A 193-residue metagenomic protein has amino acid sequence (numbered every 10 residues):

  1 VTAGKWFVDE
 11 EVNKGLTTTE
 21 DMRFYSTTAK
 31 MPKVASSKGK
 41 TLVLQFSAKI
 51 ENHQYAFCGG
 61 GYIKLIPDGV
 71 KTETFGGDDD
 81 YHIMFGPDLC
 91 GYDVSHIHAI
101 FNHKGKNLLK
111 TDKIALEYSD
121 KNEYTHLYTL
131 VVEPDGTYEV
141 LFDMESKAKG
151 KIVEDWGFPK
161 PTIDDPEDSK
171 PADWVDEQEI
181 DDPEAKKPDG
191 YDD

Functional and structural regions predicted by a protein language model:
V1-G15, D79-G86: Extracellular glycan-recognition surfaces and repeat-rich motifs
A3, E145-D193: Short, solvent-exposed beta-strand-to-loop segments that form ligand-recognition rims of beta-rich domains
K14-L16, I97, Y138: Hydrophobic residues embedded in beta-strands of well-ordered beta-sheets
T18-N107: Secretory/extracellular carbohydrate-interaction modules and structurally similar beta-sandwich "look-alikes"
S37-G39, S119-E123, E133: Surface-exposed coil/turn segments at beta-strand junctions on protein surfaces, enriched
E73-T74, N107-D112, S146-K151: Surface-exposed loop/edge segments in extracytoplasmic proteins
N102-T129: Short, aromatic/His-centered strand-loop micro-motif at the edge of beta-sheets
Y124-E139, D143: Localized edge beta-strand/strand-to-loop motifs within extracellular or lumenal beta-rich domains
